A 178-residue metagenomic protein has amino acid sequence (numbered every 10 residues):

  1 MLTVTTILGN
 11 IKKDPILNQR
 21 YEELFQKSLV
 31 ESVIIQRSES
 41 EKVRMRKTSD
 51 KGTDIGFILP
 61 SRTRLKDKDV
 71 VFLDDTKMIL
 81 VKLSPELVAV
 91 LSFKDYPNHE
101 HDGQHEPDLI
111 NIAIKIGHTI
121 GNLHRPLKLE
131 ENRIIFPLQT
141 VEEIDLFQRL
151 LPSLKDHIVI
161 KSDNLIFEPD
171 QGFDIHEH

Functional and structural regions predicted by a protein language model:
M1-K27, H99-H101, D108-I110, G121 (+1 more regions): Helix-rich terminal scaffold detector
E31, I55-F57, K77-I79: Short beta-strand segments
I34-V43: An anion-binding catalytic pocket shared by soluble metabolic enzymes
K47, V81, R125-L129: Short, exposed beta-strand/loop patches in secreted or surface proteins that constitute
K47-P60: Short, structured beta-strand/loop micro-motifs enriched in basic residues and often containing a Trp
L59, T63-L65, V71: Short, well-ordered loop/turn sites that connect or cap secondary structure elements
V81-H105: Short glycine-/aliphatic-rich beta-strand segments at the starts of folded cytosolic domains
